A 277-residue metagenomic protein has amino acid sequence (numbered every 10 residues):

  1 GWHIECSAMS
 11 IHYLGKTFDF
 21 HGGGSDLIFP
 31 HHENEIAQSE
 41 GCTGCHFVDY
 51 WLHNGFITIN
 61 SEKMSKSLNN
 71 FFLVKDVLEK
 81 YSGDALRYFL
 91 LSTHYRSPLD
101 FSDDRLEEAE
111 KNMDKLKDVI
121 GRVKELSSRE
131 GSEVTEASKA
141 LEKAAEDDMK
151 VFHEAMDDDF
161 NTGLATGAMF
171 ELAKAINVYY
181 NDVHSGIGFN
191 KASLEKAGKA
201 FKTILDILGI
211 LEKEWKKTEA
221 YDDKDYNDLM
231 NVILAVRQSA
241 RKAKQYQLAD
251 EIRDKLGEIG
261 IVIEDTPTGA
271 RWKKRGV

Functional and structural regions predicted by a protein language model:
G1-K124: Alpha-helical recognition segments enriched in aromatics with Gly/Pro capping that present substrate-recognition
L27, F56, G257, W272-K273: Short secondary-structure capping/turn micro-motifs that flank functional sites
G55, D265-T268: Long, charged, glycine-rich C-terminal linkers/tails
K66-Q247, E251-I261, T266, K274-V277: Conserved nucleotide- and phosphate/pyrophosphate-binding catalytic cores in adenylate/nucleotidyl-handling enzymes
